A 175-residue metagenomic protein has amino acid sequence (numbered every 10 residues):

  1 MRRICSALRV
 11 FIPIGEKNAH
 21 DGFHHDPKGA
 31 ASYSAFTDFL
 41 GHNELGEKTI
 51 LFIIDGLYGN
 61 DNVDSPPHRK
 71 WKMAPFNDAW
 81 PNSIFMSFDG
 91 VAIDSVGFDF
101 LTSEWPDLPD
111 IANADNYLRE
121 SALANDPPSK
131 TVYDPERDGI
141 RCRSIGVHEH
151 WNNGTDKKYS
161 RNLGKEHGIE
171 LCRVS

Functional and structural regions predicted by a protein language model:
M1-S175: Extended, low-polarity segments enriched in aliphatic/aromatic residues
